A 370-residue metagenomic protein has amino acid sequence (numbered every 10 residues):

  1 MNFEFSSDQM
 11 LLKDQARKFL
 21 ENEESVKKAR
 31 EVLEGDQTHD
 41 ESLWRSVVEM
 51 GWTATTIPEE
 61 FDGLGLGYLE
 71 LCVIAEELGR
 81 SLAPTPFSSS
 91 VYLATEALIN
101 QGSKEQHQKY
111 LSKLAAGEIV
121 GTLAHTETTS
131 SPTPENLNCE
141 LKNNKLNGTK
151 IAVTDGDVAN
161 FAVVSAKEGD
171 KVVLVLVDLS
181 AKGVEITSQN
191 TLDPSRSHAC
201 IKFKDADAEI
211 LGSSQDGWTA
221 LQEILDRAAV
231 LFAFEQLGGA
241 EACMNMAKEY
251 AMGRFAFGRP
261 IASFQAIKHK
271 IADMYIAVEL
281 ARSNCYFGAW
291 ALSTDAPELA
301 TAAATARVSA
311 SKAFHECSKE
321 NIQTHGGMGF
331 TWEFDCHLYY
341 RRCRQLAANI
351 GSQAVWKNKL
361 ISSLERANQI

Functional and structural regions predicted by a protein language model:
M1-L82, Q101-Q106, K113-E118, S214 (+1 more regions): Alpha-helical interface subdomain recognition
G65-I74, T133-L137, V177-D178, D205-A206 (+1 more regions): Structural signature of FAD isoalloxazine-binding scaffolds in flavoprotein oxidoreductases
A83-E105: N-terminal glycine-rich flavin-associated loop
I99-G102, V164-K167, L176-L179, K202-D205 (+1 more regions): Short beta-strand-to-turn element immediately C-terminal to the catalytic PLP-Schiff-base lysine in fold type I
A116-E127: A short, Trp-centered hydrophobic/proline-enriched beta-strand micro-motif
A124, T149-V184: A short core secondary-structure module
P132-L137, A152-V153, L179-I210: Flexible, small-/acidic-enriched active-site or ligand-binding loops
C139-L141: A structural signal for short hydrophobic beta-strand segments in well-ordered beta-sheet cores
